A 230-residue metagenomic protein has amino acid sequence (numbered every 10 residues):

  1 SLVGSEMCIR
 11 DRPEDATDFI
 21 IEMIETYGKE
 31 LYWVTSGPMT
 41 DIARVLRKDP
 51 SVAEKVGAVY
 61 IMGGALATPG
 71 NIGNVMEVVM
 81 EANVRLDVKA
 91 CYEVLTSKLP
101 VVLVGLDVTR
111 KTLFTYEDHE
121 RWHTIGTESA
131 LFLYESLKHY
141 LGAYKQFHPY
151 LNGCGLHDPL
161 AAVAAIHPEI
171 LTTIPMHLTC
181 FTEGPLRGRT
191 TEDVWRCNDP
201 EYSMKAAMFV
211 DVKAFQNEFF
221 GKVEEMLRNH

Functional and structural regions predicted by a protein language model:
L2-I9: Short, small-residue-biased leader/transition segments that mark boundaries at the very start of proteins
R12-I20, T26-Y27, T40, R44 (+2 more regions): Active-site glycine-rich loop that binds ribose-phosphate moieties when present
E25, R47-S51: Residue-level signal for alpha-helix termini/capping positions
T35-I42, T109-R110: Gly/Ser/Thr-rich loops at beta-strand to alpha-helix junctions that form or flank small-molecule/cofactor-binding
A43-K48, G70-E77, V104-L106, L113-H119: A short secondary-structure junction signal
P50-V56, L95-S97: Short, conserved loop/helix-junction motifs that constitute active-site signature segments in enzyme catalytic cores
A82-R85, T96, V101-H230: Conformational coupling and interaction surfaces
